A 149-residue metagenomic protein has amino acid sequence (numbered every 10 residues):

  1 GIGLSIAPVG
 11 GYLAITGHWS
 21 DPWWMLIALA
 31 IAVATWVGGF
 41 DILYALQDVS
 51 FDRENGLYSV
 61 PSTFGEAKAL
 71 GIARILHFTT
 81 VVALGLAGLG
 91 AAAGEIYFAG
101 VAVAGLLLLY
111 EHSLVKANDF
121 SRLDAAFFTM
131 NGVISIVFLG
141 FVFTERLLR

Functional and structural regions predicted by a protein language model:
G1-R149: Multi-pass alpha-helical membrane architecture of UbiA-family and related isoprenoid/lipid prenyltransferases
